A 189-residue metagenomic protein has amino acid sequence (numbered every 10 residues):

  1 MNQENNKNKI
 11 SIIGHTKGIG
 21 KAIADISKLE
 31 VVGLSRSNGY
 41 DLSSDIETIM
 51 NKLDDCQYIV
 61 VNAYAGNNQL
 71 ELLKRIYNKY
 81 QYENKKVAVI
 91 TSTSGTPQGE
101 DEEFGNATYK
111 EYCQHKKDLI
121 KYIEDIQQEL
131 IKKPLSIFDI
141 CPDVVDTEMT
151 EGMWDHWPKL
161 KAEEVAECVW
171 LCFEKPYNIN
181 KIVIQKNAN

Functional and structural regions predicted by a protein language model:
N8-K28: N-terminal Rossmann NAD(P)H-binding glycine-rich loop of SDR-like oxidoreductase domains
I12-I13, V60-N62, K86-S92, S136-C141: Structural signature of the Rossmann-like NAD(P)-dependent dehydrogenase/reductase core
E30-N51, Y64-N67, E71: Adenosine-cofactor binding site in Rossmann-like domains, unifying the SAM/SAH pocket of S-adenosylmethionine-dependent
S35, I49-V61, K85, N178: A glycine-rich helix->loop->beta "capping" turn within Rossmann-like NAD(P)(H)-dependent oxidoreductase domains
N68, Q81-I131, D143-V144: Catalytic loop of short-chain dehydrogenase/reductase
L73-Y77, Y122-E124, A166: Short-chain dehydrogenase/reductase
D139-I140, W154-N189: C-terminal helical subdomain
P142-G152: Short, flexible catalytic-loop segment of classical short-chain dehydrogenase/reductase
